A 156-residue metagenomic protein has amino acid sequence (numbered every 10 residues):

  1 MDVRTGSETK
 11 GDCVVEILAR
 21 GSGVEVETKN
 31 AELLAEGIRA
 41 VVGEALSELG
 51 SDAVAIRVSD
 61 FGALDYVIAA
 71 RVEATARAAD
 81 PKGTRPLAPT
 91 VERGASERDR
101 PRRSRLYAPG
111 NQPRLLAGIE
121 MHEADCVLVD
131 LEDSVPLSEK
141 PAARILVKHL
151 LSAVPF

Functional and structural regions predicted by a protein language model:
M1-S96: N-terminal intrinsically disordered, cationic/polar leader segments that include organellar targeting peptides
A69-A74, A78-F156: Expand to "…catalyze enediolate/carbanion chemistry for C-C bond making/breaking, isomerization, decarboxylation
